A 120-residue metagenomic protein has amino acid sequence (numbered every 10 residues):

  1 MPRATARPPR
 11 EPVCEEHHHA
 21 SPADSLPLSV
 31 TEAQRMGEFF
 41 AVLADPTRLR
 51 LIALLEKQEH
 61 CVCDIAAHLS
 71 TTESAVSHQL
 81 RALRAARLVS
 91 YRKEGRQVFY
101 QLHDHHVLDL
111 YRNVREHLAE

Functional and structural regions predicted by a protein language model:
M1-L43: N-terminal leader segment of winged-helix/HTH proteins
P2, R84, A119-E120: Short, intrinsically disordered, low-complexity terminal/loop segments
H18-H19, Q97, E116: Positively charged, low-complexity intrinsically disordered regions
D24, M36, Q101-E120: Conserved segment of winged-helix/HTH DNA-binding domains
V30-S74, V98-H105: N-terminal helix-turn-helix DNA-binding core of bacterial DNA-binding proteins
L80-R81: Short, hydrophobic-biased segments on the C-terminal half of alpha helices that form "recognition helices"
R84-E94, Q101: Beta-hairpin "wing" of winged helix-turn-helix
